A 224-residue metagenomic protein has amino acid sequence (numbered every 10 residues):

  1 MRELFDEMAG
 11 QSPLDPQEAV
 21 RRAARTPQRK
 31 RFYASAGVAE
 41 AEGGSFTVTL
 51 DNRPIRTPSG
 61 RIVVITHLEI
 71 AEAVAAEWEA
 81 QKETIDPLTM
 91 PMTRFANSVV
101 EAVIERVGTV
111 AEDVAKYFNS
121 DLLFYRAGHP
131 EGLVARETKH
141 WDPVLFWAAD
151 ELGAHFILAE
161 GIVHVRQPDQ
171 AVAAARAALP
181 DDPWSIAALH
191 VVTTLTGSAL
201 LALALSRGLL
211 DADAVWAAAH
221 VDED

Functional and structural regions predicted by a protein language model:
R2-E105: An N-terminal structural lobe/cap that precedes and organizes the functional/catalytic core across diverse proteins
R61-I65, L123-Y125, G132, L201: Short cationic amphipathic helices and targeting signals
I62, H129-R136, W184, A188-V192: Conserved aromatic-histidine-acidic binding/catalytic patches
L68-A71, M92, V107, A111 (+3 more regions): Alpha-helix initiation and N-capping motif
W78, K82, L145-A148, L152 (+3 more regions): Structural signal for hydrophobic packing residues in well-ordered secondary-structure cores of soluble enzyme domains
G108-A174: Internal, conserved structured core segments that host functional sites
R166-D224: An internal, amphipathic alpha-helical element
